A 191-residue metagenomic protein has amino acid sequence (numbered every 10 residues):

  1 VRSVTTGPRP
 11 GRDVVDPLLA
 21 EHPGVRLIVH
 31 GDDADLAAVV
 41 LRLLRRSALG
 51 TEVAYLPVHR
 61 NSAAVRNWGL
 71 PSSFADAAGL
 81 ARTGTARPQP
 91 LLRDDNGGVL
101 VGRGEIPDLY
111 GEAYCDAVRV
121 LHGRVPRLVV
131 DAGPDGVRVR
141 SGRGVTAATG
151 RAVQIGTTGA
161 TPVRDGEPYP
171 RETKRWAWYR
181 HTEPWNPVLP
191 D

Functional and structural regions predicted by a protein language model:
R2-P23, H30-A37, L41-R42, L49-R164: Catalytic core of DAGKc-family lipid kinases
G144-A147, A152-V153, T158-D191: Extended, composition-driven regions rather than compact fold-specific motifs
